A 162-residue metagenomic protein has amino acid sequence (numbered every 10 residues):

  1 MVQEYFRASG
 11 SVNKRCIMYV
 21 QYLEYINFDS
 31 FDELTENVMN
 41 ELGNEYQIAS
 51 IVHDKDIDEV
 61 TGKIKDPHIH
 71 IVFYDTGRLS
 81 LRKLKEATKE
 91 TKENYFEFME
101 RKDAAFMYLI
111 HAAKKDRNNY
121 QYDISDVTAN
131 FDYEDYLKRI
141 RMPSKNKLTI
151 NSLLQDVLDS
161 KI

Functional and structural regions predicted by a protein language model:
M1-M18, Y22-L34, G77-I162: Catalytic "initiation/cleavage/transfer" segments centered on a nucleophilic residue and adjacent nucleic-acid-engaging
G10-N13, E41-G43, I64-K65: Flexible, charged surface loops at secondary-structure boundaries
M18-Q21, E45-T88, L109: Histidine-centered divalent-metal-coordination microenvironment in nucleic-acid enzymes
D29-I48: Short amphipathic alpha-helix segments
